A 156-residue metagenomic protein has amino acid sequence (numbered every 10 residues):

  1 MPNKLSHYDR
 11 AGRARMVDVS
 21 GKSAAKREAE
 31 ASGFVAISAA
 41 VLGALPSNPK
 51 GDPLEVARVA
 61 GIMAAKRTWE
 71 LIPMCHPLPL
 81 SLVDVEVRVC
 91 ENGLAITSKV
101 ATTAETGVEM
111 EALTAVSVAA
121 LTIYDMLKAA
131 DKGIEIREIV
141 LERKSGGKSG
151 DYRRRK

Functional and structural regions predicted by a protein language model:
M1-H76, S81-K156: C-terminal binding/interaction regions
